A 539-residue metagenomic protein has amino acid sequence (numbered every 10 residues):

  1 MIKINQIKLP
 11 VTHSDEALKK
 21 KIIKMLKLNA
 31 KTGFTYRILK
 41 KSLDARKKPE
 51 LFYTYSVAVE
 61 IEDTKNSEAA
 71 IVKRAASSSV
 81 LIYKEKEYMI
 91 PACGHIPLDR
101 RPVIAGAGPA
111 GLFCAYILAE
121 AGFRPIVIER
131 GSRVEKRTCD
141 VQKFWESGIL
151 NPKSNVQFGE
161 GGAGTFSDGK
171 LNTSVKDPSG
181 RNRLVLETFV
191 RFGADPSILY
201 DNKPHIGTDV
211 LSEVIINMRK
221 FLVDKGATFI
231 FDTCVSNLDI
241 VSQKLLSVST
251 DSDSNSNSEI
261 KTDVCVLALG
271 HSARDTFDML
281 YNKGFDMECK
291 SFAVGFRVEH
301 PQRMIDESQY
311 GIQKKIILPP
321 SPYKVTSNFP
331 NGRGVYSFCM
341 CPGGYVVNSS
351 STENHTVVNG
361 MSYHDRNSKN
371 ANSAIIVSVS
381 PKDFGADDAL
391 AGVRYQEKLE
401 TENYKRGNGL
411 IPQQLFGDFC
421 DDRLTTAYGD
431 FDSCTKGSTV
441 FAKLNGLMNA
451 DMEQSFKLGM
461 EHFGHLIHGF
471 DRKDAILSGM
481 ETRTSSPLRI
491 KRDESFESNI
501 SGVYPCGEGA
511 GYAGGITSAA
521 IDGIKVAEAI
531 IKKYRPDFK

Functional and structural regions predicted by a protein language model:
M1-Y53, A58-F166, K170-K539: Residues forming the flavin
